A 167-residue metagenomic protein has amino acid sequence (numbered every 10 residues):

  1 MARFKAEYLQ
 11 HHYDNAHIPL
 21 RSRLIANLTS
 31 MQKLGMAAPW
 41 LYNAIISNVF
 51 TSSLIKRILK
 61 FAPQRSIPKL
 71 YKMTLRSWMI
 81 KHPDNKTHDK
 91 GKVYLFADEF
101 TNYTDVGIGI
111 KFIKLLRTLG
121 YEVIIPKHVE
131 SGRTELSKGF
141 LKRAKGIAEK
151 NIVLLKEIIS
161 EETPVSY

Functional and structural regions predicted by a protein language model:
M1-V129, E135-Y167: Iron-sulfur-cluster electron-transfer modules
